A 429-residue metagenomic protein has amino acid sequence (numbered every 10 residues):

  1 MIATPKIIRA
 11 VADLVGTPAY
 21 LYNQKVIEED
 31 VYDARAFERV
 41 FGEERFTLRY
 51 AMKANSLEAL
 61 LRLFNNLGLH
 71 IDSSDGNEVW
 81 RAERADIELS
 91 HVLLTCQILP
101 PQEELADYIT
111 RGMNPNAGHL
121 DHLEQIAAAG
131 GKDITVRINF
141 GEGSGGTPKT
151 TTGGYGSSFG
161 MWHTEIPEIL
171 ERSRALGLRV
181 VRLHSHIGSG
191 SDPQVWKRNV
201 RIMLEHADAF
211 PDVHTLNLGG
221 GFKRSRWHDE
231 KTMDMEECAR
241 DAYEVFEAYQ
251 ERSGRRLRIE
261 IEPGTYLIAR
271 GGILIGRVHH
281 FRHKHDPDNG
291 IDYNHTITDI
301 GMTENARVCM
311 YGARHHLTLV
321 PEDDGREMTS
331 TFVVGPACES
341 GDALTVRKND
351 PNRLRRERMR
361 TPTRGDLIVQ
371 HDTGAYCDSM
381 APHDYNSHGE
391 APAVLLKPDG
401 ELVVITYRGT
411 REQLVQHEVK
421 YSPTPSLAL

Functional and structural regions predicted by a protein language model:
M1-K132, V136, G156, P167 (+4 more regions): A charged N-terminal "starter" segment
I7, N23-V26, D30-D33, S56 (+17 more regions): General structural feature for long, well-ordered alpha-helical segments within catalytic domains of soluble enzymes
K25-V26, A51-L57, G76-N77, Q97-L99 (+8 more regions): Active-site beta-loop-alpha junctions enriched in small/polar residues
Y32, G254-L429: Charged (often Lys/Glu-rich) extended helix/loop segments that serve as interaction or gating elements
L61, R84, E104-D107, I126-G130 (+7 more regions): Short acidic, glycine/serine/threonine-rich loops at helix termini
H70, L93, N116, T135-R137 (+8 more regions): Structured core elements
A129, E205, P211-V213, E237-R240 (+3 more regions): Acidic/histidine-enriched ion/cofactor-binding microenvironments in catalytic or ligand-binding pockets
F140-D286, N386-H388: Active-site loop/helix belt of alpha/beta enzymes
